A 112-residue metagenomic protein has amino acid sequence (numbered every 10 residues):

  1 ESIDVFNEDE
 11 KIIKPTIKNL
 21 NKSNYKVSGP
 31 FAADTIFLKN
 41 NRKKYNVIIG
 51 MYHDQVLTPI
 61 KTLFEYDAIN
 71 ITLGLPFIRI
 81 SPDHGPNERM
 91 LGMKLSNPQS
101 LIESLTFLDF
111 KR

Functional and structural regions predicted by a protein language model:
E1-P30: Glycine-rich phosphate/diphosphate-binding loop of Rossmann-like nucleotide-binding domains
E8-P15, K43, S96-E103: Conserved active-site and cofactor/substrate-binding residues in soluble primary-metabolism enzymes
A33-N41: A short, acidic, amphipathic alpha-helical segment used as a generic capping/interface helix at domain edges
N46: Conserved acidic residues
H53-T58: Short glycine-rich anion-binding loops that position phosphate/pyrophosphate groups of nucleotides and phosphorylated
I60-Y66: Short, surface-exposed loop/helix-turn segments at secondary-structure junctions that function as lids/hinges flanking
I69, P76-R112: C-terminal functional extensions of proteins
